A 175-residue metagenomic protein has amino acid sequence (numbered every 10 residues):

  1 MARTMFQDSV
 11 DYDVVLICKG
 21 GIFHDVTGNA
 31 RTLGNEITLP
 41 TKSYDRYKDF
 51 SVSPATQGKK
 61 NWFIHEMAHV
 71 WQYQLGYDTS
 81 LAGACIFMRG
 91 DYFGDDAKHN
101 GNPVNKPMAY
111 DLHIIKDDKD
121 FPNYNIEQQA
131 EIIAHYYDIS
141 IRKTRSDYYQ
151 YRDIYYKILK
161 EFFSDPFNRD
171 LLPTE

Functional and structural regions predicted by a protein language model:
M1-E36: Auxiliary, metal-adjacent structural segments of Zn-dependent hydrolase domains
R3-T4, V10, G34, A84-E175: Metalloprotease/metallohydrolase-associated module, dominated by Zn2+-dependent proteases
D8, D25-A30, T38-I64, D117-P122: Short pre-active-site segment immediately N-terminal to the catalytic Zn-binding motif
K19-G21, S43, A68: Short, flexible loop/turn elements at secondary-structure junctions
T41-K42, G76, A109-H113: Membrane-embedded catalytic scaffold of the fatty acid hydroxylase/desaturase
M67-I86: Catalytic Zn2+-binding segment of zinc metalloproteases
